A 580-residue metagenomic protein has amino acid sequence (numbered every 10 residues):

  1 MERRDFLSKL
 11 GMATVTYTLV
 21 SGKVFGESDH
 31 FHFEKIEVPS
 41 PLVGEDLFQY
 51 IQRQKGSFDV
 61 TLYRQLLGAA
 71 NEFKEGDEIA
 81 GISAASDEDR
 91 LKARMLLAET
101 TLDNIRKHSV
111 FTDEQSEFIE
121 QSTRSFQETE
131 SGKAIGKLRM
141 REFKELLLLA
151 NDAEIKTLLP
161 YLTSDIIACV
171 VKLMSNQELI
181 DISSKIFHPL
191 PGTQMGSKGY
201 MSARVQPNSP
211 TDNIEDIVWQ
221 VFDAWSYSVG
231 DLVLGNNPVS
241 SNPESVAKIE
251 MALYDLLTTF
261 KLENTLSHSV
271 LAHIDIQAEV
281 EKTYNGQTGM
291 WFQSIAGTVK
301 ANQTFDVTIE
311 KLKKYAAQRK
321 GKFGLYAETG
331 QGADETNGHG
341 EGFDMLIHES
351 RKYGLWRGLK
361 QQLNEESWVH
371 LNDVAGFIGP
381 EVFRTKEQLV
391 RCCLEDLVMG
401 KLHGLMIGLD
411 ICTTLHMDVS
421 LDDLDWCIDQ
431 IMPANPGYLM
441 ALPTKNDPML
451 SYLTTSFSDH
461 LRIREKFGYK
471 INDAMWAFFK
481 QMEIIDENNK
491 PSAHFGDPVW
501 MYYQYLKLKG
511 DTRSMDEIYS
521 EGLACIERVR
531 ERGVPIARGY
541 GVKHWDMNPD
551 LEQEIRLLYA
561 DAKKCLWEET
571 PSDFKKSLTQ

Functional and structural regions predicted by a protein language model:
M1, V20-L42: C-terminal segment of N-terminal export signals and the immediately downstream linker at the start of the mature
D5-E27: N-terminal export signals
E34-E75, H108-T129, K133-G136, M140-A168 (+2 more regions): Extended, intrinsically disordered, low-complexity segments
F187-S209, T329-G338, L409: N-terminal small/glycine-rich loop or linker at the start of catalytic domains across soluble metabolic enzymes
S202-D216, T414-S420: Active-site mouth loops of central-metabolism enzymes
V233-E250, G376-R384: Glycine-rich, proline-tolerant flexible connector loops at the mouths of alpha/beta enzymes
V246-V270, Y315-A316, V390, L394-H403 (+1 more regions): Alpha-helix-loop-beta-strand connector modules within alpha/beta enzyme cores
E281-I428, A434, M440-L442: Catalytic alpha/beta core domains of metabolic enzymes, predominantly
